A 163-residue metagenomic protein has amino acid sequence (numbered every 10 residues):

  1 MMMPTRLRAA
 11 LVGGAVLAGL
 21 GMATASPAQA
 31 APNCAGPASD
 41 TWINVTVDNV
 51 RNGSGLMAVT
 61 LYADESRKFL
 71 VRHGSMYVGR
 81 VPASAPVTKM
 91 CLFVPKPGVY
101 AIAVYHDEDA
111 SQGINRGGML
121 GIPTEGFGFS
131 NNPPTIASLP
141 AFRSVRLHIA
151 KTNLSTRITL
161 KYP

Functional and structural regions predicted by a protein language model:
M2-G14: Bacterial N-terminal signal peptides that target proteins for export
L17-P27: C-terminal segment of classical bacterial N-terminal signal peptides
A30-N33, F127, P134-Y162: Extracellular beta-sheet/turn segments enriched in Thr/Pro/Gly and aliphatic residues
I43-N49: A short, amphipathic beta-strand motif
A58-Y62, A103: Beta-strand signatures of extracellular beta-sandwich domains
T88-P95: Exposed aromatic-hydrophobic patches
G98-V104: A short tyrosine-centered beta-strand micro-motif
D107-R116: Acidic, glycine-anchored loop motifs typical of Ca2+
